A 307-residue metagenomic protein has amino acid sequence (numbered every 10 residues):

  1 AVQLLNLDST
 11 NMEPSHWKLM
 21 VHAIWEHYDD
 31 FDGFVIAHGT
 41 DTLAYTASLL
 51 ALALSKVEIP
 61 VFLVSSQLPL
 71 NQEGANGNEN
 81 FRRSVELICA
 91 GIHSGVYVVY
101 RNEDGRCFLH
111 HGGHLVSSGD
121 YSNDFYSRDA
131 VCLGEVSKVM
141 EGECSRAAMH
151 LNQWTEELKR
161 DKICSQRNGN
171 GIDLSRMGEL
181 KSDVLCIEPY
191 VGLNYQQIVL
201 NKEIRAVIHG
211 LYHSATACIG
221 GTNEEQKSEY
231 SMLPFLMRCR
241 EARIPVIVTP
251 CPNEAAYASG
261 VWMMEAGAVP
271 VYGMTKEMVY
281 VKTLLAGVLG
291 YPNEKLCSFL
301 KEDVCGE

Functional and structural regions predicted by a protein language model:
A1-E26, E254: ATP/NTP phosphate-donor binding region
D32-F34, A206: Structural motif
I36-A44, D104-G105, Y212-T216, P252-A255: Gly/Ser/Thr-rich loops at beta-strand to alpha-helix junctions that form or flank small-molecule/cofactor-binding
I36-I59, G220-F235: Short Gly/Thr/Asp-enriched flexible loops that form oxyanion-binding sites at enzyme active sites
A47-E79, R83-Y97, R240-P250: Short, acidic/small-residue loops that bind anionic groups at enzyme active sites
I92-G119, K295-E307: Internal, active-site/partner-interface "lid" segment
F108-G221, S228: Accessory alpha-helical/coil subdomains and C-terminal extensions that flank or cap enzyme catalytic cores
L211-E307: C-terminal non-catalytic interaction/assembly regions of soluble proteins
